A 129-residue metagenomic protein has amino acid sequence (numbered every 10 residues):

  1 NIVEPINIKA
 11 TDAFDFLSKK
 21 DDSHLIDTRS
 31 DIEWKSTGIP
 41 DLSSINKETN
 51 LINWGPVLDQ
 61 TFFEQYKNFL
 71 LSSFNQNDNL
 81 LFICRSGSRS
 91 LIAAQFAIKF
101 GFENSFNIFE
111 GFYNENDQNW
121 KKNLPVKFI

Functional and structural regions predicted by a protein language model:
N1-H24, D31-N79, S88-I129: Rhodanese-like catalytic fold shared by cysteine-dependent sulfurtransferases and DSP/PTP-type phosphatases
F82-I83: Short, surface-exposed ligand- or partner-binding patches at beta-edge/loop junctions that are enriched in aromatics
